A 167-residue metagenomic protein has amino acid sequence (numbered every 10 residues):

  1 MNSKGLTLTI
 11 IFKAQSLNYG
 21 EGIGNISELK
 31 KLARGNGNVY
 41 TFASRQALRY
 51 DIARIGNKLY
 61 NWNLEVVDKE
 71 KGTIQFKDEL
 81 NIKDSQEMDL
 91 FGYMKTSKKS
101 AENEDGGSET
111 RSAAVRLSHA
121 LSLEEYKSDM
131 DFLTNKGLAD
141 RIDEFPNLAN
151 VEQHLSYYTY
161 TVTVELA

Functional and structural regions predicted by a protein language model:
M1-A167: RNA-binding basic/glycine-rich loop and surface signature characteristic of RAMP-family CRISPR effectors
